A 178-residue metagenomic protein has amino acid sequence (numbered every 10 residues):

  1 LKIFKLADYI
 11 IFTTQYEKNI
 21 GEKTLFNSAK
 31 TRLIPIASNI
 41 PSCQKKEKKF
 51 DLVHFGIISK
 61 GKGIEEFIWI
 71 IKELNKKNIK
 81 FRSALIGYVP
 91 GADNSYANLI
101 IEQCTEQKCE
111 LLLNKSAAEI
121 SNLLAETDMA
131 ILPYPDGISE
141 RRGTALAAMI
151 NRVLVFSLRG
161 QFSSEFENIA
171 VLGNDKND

Functional and structural regions predicted by a protein language model:
F4-C43: Donor nucleotide-sugar binding/catalytic pocket of nucleotide-sugar-dependent glycosyltransferases
K5, S116-T127, I150: Short acidic alpha-helix that forms the nucleotide-activated donor recognition element in Leloir-type transferases
D8, L124-S139, V153: Acidic donor-binding loop of glycosyltransferase active sites
K45-K62, I68-K72: Conserved donor-binding/catalytic core segment of Leloir-type glycosyltransferases
F55-K60, V89-G91, K115: Short donor-sugar binding/catalytic loops of nucleotide-sugar-dependent glycosyltransferases, especially enzymes
G87, A97-A118, F166: Nucleotide-activated donor-binding/catalytic signature segment of Leloir-type glycosyltransferases, i.e., the conserved
A118, L132-L146, F156-E167: Nucleotide-sugar-dependent
F162-D178: Change "using UDP/GDP/dTDP sugars" to "using nucleotide sugars
